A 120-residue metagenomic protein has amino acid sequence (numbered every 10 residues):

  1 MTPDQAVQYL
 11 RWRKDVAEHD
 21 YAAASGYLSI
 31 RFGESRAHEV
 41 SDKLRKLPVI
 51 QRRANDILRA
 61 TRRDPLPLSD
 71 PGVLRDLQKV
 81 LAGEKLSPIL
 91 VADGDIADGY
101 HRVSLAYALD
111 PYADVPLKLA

Functional and structural regions predicted by a protein language model:
M1-F32: N-terminal extension/subdomain marker
A6, A24, L28, V40 (+2 more regions): Generic structural signal of hydrophobic/aromatic residues within well-ordered alpha-helices of folded domains
D15, D20, G33-E39, K43 (+3 more regions): Terminal leader/tail segments of proteins
L44-D95: Short alpha-helix boundary/capping and kink motifs at helix termini
S87, V103, A113: Glycine-centered loop/turn positions within well-structured domains that cap or flank conserved ligand/cofactor-binding
V91-L109: A sequence-level detector for short glycine-anchored, His/Arg-bearing signature motifs that mark catalytic or binding
D110, L117-A120: Active-site or metal-binding loop neighborhoods of secreted/extracellular toxin and effector enzymes
